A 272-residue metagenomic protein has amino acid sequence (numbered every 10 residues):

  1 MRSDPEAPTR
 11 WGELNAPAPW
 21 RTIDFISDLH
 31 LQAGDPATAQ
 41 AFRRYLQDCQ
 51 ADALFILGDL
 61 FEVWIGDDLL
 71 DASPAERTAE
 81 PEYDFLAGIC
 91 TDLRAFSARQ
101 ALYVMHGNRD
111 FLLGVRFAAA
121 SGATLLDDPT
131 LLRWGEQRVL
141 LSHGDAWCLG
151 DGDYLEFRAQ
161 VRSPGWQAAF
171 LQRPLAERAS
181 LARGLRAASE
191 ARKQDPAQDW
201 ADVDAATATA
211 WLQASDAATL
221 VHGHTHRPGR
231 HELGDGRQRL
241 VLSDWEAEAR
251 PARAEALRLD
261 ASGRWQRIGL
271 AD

Functional and structural regions predicted by a protein language model:
R2, W11, T22-I26, L31-W134: Core catalytic region of metal-dependent phosphoesterases/phosphodiesterases, especially metallo-beta-lactamase-like
R2-P5, A33, T209-S215: A structural preference for long, well-packed, hydrophobic secondary-structure segments
A7-P8, H30, A252: Metal-dependent phosphohydrolase cores
P19-R21, G236: A short, charged/proline- and glycine-enriched loop that marks the coil->beta-strand transition at the N-terminal
A120-P129, R138-L140, D145, G150-E156 (+1 more regions): Conserved beta-sheet core of the metallophosphoesterase superfamily
S142-D204: Active-site-proximal loop/helix segment associated with metal-binding centers of metalloenzymes
A271-D272: Conserved histidine-centered catalytic loops in small-molecule metabolism enzymes
